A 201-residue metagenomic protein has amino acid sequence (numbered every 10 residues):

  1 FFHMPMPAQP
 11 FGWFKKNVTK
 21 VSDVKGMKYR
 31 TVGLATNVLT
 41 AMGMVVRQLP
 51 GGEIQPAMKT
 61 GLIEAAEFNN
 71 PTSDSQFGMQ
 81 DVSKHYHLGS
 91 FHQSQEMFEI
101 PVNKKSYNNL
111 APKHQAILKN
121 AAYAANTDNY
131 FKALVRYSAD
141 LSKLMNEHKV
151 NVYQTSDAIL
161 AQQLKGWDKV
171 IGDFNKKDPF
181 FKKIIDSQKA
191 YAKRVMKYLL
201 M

Functional and structural regions predicted by a protein language model:
F1-M201: N-terminal secretory/targeting leader peptides
